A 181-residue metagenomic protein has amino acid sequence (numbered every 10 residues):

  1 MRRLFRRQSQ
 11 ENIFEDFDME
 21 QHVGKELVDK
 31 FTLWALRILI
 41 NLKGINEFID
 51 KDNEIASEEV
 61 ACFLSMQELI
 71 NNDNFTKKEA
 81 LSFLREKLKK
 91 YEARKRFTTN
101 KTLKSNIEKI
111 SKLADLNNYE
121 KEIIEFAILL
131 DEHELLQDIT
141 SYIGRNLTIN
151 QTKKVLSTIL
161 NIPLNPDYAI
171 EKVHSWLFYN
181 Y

Functional and structural regions predicted by a protein language model:
M1-Y181: Intrinsically disordered, low-complexity N-terminal extensions of AAA+/P-loop NTPases that precede the structured
